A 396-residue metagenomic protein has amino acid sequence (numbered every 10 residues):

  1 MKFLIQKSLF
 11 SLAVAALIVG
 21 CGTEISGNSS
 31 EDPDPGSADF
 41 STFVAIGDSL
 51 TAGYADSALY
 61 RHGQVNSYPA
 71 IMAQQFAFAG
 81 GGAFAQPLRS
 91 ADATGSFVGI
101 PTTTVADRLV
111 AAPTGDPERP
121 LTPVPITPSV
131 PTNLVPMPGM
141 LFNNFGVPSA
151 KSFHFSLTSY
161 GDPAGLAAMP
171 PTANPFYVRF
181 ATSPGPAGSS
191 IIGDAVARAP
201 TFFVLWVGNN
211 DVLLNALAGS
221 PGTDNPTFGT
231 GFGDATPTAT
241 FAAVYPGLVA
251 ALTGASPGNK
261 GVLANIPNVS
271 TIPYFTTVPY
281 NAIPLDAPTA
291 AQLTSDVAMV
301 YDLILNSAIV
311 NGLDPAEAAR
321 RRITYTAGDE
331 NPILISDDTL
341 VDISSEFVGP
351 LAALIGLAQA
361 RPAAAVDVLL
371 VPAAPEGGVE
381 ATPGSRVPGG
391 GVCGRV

Functional and structural regions predicted by a protein language model:
M1-F10: Bacterial N-terminal signal peptides that target proteins for export
L17-G20: C-terminal motif of bacterial Sec signal peptides marking the signal peptidase cleavage site
G22-V396: Conserved active-site regions of diverse hydrolases
